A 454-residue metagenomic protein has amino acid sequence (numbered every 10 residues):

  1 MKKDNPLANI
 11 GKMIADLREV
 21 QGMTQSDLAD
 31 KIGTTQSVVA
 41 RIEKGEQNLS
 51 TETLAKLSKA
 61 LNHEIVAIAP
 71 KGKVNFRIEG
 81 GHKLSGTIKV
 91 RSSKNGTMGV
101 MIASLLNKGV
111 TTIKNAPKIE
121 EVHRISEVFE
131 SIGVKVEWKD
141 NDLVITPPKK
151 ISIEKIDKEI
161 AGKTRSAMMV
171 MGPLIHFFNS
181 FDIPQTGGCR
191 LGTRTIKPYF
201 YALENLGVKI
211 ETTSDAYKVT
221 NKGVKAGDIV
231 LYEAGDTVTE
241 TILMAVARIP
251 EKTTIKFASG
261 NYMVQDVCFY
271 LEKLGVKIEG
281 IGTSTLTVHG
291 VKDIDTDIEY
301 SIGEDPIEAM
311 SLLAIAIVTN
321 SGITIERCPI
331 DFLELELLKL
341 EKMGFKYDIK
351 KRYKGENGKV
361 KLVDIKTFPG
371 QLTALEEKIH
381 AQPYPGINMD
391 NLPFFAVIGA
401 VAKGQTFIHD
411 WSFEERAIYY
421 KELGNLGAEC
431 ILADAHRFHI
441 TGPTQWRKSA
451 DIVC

Functional and structural regions predicted by a protein language model:
M1-A8, V20: N-terminal flexible/basic segments that precede or flank functional cores
P6, Q25-L28, G45, T53: Residue-level detection of beta-strand scaffold positions
K12-K31: Short basic helix-loop element that most often maps to the first helix and adjoining turn of HTH DNA-binding modules
D16, Q36-S37, R41, S50-A60 (+1 more regions): Short, structured segments at the rim of ligand-binding sites
